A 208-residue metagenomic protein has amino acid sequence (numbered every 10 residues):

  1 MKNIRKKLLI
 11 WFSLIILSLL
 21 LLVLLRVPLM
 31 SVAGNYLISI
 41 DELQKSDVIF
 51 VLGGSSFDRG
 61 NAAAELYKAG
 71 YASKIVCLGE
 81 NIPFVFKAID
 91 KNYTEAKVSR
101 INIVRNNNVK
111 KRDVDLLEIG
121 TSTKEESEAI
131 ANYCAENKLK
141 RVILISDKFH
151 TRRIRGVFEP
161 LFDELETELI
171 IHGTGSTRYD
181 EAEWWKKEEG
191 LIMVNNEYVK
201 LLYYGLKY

Functional and structural regions predicted by a protein language model:
M1-L8, Y93, S99: Solvent-exposed, charged interface segments at domain starts and junctions
N3-S39: N-terminal type II signal-anchor transmembrane helix that functions as the membrane-insertion/stop-transfer segment
L25, A63, L202-L206: Structural signature of transmembrane alpha-helix termini at the membrane-water interface
V27, V32-W185: A structural signal for short, hydrophobic/glycine-enriched beta-strand patches
K187-Y208: A transmembrane-helix-recognition feature enriched in membrane-embedded lipid enzymes and envelope glyco-/phospholipid
